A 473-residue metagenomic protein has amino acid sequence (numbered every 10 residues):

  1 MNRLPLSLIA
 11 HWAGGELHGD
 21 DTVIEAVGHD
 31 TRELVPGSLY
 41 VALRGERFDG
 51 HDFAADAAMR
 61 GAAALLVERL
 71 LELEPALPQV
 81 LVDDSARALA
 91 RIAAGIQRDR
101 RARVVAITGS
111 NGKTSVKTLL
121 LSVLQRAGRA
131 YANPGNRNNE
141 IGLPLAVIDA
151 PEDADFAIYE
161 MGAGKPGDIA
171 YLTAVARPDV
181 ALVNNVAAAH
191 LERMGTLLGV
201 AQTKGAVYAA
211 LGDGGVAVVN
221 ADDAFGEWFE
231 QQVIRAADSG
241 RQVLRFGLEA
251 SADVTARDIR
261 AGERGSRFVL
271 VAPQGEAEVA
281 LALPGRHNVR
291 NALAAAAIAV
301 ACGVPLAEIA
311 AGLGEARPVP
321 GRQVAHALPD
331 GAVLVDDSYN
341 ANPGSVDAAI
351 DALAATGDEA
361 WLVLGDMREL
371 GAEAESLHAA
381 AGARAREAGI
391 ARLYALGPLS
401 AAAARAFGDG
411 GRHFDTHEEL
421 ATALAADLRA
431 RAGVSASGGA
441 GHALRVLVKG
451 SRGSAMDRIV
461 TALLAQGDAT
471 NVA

Functional and structural regions predicted by a protein language model:
M1-H18, L34-L39, G45, D49 (+8 more regions): ATP-dependent carboxylate-amine ligase
N2-T108, S115-R126, I141, I148 (+2 more regions): Short, basic phosphate-binding NTP loop
L8, A88-A221, E227-S239, V434-A440 (+1 more regions): Phosphate-binding loop of NTP-binding sites
I9, S38, A57, I92 (+15 more regions): Residue-level signal for inorganic ion chemistry
H18-V27, R87-A90, N138-I141, M161-P166 (+5 more regions): Short gly/ser/thr-rich secondary-structure transition/capping motifs
A54-M59, T173-A174, R386: Non-catalytic positions within long, well-ordered alpha-helices that form the structural scaffold/packing of enzyme
L65-L73, A221-A224, L248-E249, G397-A401 (+1 more regions): Short, polar loop motifs at secondary-structure junctions
